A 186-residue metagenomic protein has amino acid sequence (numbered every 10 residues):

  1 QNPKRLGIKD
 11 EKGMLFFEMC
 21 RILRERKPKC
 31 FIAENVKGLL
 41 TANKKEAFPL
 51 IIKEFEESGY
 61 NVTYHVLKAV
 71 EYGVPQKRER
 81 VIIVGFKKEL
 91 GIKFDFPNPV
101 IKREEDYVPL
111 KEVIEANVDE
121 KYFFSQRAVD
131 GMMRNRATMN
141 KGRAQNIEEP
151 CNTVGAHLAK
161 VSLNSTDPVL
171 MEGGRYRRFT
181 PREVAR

Functional and structural regions predicted by a protein language model:
Q1-T153: Class I S-adenosyl-L-methionine
L90-I92, A156-N164: Short, acidic Gly/Pro/Ser/Thr-rich loop/turn segments
N140-K141, A156-H157, G173: Intrinsically disordered, low-complexity segments enriched in polar/charged residues with Gly/Pro, especially when
P150, H157, R182-R186: Rossmann-like AdoMet/SAM-dependent catalytic core
S165-R175: Short, surface-exposed loop/helix-turn segments at secondary-structure junctions that function as lids/hinges flanking
G173-Y176, P181-V184: Hydrophobic alpha-helical interface faces used for helix-helix packing
